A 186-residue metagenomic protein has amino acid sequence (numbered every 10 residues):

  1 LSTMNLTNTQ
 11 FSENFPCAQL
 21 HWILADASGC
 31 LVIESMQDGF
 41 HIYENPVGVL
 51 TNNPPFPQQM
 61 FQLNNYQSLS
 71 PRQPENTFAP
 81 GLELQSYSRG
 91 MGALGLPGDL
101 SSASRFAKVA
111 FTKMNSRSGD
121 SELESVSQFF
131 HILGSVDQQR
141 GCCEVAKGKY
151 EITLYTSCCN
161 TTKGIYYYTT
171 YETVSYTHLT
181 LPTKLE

Functional and structural regions predicted by a protein language model:
L1-N52: Structured, non-membrane catalytic/scaffold regions adjacent to prosthetic-group chemistry
I33-R89: Contiguous hydrophobic, core-forming segments of folded domains
I42, Y166-T169: Short hydrophobic/aromatic-rich beta-strand segments that constitute the beta-sheet cores of beta-sandwich/beta-barrel
P71-N115: Long, charge-rich alpha-helical interaction segments
L96-Y167: Extended, compositionally biased non-globular segments
I165, T173-V174: C-terminal soluble interaction/assembly domains
T177-T183: Conserved small/polar residues in nucleotide/adenosyl-binding loops
E186: Nucleotide/phosphate-binding catalytic cleft detector across ATP-hydrolyzing and phosphate-transferring enzymes
